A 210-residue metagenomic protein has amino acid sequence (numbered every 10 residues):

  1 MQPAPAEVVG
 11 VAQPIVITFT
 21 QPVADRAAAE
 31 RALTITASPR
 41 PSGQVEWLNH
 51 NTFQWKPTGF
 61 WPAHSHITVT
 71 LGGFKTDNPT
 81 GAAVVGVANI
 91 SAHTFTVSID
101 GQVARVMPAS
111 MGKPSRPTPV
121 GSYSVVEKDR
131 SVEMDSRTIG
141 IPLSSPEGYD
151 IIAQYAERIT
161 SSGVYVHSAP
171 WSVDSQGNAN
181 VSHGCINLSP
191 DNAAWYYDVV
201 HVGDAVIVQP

Functional and structural regions predicted by a protein language model:
M1-A83: Acidic, low-complexity Ser/Thr/Gly/Pro-rich repeat segments typical of extracellular/periplasmic and surface-exposed
T20-A24, S38, L48-H50, T58-F60 (+8 more regions): Solvent-exposed coil/turn segments that connect beta secondary-structure elements in extracytoplasmic/periplasmic
S38, P79-G81, A88-I90, A109 (+1 more regions): Short solvent-exposed loop/turn micro-motifs enriched in small/polar/acidic residues
P79-Q102, P117-V120: Low-complexity, Pro/Ser/Thr- and charge-rich linker/hinge segments at domain boundaries
V84, K113-V120, D129, E133-P210: Exported/periplasmic cell-wall-interacting domains
F95, V125, E157: Conserved hydrophobic/aromatic pocket- or pore-lining residues that grip, position, or stack substrates in active sites
V106-P108, S122: Residue-level detector of high-confidence beta-strand sites
